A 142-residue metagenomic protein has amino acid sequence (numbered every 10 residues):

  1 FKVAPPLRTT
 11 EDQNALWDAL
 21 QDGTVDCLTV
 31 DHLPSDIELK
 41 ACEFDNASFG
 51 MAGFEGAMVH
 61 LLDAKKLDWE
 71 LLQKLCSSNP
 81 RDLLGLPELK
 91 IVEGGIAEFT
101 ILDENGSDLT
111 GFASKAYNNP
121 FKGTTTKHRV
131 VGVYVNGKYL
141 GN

Functional and structural regions predicted by a protein language model:
F1-K2, L39-E43, F112, N119: Generic, low-specificity signal for short hydrophobic/alpha-helical stretches with a mild N-terminal bias, encompassing
F1-L28: Histidine/acidic residue-rich metal-binding segments in metalloenzymes
P6-R8, D68-W69, S107-S114: Short, positively charged
D12-D18, A57-D63, K127-N136: Short C-terminal domain-edge/linker segments immediately following a structured domain
D12-L16, P87-E88, N119: A generic local structural motif
Q21-E104: His/Asp/Glu-enriched, well-ordered alpha-helical/loop segment that forms or immediately abuts the divalent-metal
N46, G53, I96-N142: C-terminal cap of metal-dependent C-N hydrolases
